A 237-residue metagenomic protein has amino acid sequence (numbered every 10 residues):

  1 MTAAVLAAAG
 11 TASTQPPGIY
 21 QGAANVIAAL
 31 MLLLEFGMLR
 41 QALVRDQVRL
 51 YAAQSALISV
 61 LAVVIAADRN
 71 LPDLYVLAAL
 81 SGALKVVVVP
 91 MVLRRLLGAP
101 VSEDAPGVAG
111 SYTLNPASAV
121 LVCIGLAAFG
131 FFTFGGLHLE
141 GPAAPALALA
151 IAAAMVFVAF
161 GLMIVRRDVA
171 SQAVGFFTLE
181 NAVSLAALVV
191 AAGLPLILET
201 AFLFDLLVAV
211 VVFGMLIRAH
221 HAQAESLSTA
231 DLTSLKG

Functional and structural regions predicted by a protein language model:
T2-G237: Alpha-helical transmembrane segments of multi-pass membrane proteins predominantly involved in bioenergetics
